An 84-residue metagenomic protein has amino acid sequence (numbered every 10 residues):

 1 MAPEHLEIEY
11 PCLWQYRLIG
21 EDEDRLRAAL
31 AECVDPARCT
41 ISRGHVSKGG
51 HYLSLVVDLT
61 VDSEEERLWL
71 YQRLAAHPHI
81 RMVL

Functional and structural regions predicted by a protein language model:
M1-S54, D58-L84: Long, contiguous binding/interaction regions
